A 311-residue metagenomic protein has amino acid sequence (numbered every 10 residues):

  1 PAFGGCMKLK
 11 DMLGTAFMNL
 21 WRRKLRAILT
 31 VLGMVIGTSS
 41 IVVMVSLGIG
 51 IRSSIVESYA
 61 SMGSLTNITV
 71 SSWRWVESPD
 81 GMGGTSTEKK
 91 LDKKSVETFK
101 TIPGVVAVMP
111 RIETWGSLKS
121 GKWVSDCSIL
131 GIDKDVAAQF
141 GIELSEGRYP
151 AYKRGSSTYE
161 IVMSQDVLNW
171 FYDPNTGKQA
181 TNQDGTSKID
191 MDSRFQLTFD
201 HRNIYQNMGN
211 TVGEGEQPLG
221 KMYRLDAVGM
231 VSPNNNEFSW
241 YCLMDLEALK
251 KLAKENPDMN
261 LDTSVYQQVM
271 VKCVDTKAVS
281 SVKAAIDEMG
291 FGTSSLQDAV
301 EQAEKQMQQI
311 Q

Functional and structural regions predicted by a protein language model:
A2-S40: N-terminal Sec/SRP start-transfer signal
A27, V43, E304-Q311: N-terminal membrane-entry
S39-R74: Alpha-helical transmembrane segments
N67-Q268, K272-A284, E288, G292: Short acidic/glycine-enriched loop/turn elements at secondary-structure junctions
A299-A303: Alpha-helical heptad-repeat coiled-coil segments that mediate oligomerization/polymerization in large
